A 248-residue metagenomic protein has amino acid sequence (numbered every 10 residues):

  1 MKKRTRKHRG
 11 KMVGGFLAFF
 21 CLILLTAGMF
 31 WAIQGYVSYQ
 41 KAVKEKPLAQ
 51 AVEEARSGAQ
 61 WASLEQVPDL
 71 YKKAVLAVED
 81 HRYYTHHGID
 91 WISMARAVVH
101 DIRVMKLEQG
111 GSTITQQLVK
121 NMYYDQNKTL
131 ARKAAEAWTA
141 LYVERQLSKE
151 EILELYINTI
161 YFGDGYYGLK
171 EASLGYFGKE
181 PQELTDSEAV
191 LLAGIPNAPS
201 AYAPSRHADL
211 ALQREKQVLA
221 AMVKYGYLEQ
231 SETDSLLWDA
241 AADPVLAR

Functional and structural regions predicted by a protein language model:
M1-R248: Juxtamembrane regions of bacterial inner-membrane/periplasmic proteins, predominantly the peptidoglycan biogenesis
